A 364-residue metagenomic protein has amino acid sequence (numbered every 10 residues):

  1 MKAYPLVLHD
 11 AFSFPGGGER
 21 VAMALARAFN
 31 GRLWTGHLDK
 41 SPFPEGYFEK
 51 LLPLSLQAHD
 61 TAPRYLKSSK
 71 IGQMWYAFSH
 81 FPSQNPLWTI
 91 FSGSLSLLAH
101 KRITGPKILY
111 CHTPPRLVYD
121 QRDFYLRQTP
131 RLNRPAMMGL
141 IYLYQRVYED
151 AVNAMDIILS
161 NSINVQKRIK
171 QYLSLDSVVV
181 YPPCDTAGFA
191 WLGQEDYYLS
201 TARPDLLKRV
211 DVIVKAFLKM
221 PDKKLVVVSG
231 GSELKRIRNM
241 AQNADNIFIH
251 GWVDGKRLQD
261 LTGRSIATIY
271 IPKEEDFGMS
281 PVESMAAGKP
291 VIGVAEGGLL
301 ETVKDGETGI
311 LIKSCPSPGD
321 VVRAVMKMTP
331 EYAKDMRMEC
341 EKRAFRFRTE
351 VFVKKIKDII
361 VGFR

Functional and structural regions predicted by a protein language model:
R32-L98: Active-site donor-binding segments of glycosyltransferases and PAPS-dependent sulfotransferases
L126-I158, Q166: Membrane-proximal helix-turn-helix segments that form the acceptor-binding/catalytic region of lipid-linked
C184, F189-K208, V214-M220, V226: Conserved donor-binding/catalytic core segment of Leloir-type glycosyltransferases
K235-K256: Nucleotide-activated donor-binding/catalytic signature segment of Leloir-type glycosyltransferases, i.e., the conserved
K273: Aromatic "clamp/platform" in nucleotide-sugar-dependent glycosyltransferases that forms part of the donor/acceptor
P290-G293, V303: Short hydrophobic beta-strand element within catalytic cores of glycosyltransferases and related nucleotide-activated
L300-V325: Change "using UDP/GDP/dTDP sugars" to "using nucleotide sugars
K334-F347: A short, well-ordered alpha-helix in the C-terminal region of glycosyltransferases
